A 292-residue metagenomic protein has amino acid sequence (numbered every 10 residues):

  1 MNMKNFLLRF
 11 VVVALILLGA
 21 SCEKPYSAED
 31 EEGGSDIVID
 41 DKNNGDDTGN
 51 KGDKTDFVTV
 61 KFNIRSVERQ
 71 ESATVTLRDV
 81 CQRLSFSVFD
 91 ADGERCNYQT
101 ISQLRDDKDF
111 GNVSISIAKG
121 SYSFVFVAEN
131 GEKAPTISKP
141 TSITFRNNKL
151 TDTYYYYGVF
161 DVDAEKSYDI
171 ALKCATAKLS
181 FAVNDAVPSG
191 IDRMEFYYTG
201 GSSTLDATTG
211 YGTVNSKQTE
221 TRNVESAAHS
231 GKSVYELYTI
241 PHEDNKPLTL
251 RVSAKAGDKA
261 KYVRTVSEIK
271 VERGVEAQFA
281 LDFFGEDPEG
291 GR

Functional and structural regions predicted by a protein language model:
M1-S21: Sec-dependent bacterial lipoprotein signal peptides
V12, G52, T76, S114-S116 (+5 more regions): Generic marker of residues within folded, mature protein domains
L17-N63, G274-G290: Bacterial Sec-dependent N-terminal signal peptides
E29-I39, T59-K178: Short, low-hydrophobicity acidic/polar segments
R78-I137, G190-V275: Tryptophan-paired
D169-T176, T239-E243, F283-G285: Conserved "repeat-terminator" motif of extracellular CCP/Sushi domains
A175-D192, G201: Surface-exposed interaction/gating patches
